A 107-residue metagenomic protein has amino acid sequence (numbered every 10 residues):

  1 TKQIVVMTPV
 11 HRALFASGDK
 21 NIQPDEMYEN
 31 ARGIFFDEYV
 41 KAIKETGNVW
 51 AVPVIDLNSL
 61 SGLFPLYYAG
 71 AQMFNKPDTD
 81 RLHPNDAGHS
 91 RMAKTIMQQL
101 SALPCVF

Functional and structural regions predicted by a protein language model:
T1-Q3, V52: A short helix->loop->beta-strand "cap" motif at the edges of active sites that frequently abuts
P9-F107: Catalytic His-Asp segment of secreted/periplasmic serine-dependent ester chemistry enzymes
